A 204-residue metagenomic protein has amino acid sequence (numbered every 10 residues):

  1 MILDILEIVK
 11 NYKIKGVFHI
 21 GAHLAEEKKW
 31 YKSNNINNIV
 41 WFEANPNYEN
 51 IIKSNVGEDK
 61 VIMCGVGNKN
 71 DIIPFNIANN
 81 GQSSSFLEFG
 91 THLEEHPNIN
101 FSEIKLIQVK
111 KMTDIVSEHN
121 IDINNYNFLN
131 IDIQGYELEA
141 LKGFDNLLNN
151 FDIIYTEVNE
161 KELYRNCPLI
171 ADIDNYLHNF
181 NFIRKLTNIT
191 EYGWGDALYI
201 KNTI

Functional and structural regions predicted by a protein language model:
M1-I204: Phosphate/nucleotide-binding beta-alpha loop and adjacent structural elements of enzyme active sites
